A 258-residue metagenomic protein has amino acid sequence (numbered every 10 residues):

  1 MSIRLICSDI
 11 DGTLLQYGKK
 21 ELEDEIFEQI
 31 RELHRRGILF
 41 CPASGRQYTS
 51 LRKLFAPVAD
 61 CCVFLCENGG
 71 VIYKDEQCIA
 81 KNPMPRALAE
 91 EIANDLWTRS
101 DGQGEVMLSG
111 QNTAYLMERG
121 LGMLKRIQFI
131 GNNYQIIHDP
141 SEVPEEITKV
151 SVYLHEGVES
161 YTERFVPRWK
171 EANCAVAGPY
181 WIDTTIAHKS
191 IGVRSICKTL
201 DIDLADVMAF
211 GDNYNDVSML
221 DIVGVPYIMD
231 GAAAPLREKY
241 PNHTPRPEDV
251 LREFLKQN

Functional and structural regions predicted by a protein language model:
M1-L5, E23, I182-N258: Mg2+-dependent phosphoryl-transfer enzymes with acidic/Ser/Thr/Gly-rich catalytic loops
R4-K19, L220: Asp-based phosphoryl-transfer active-site loop
E21-G122: Active-site phosphate-binding/coordination module
G37-C41, D60-C62, T148-V150, A205-V207 (+1 more regions): Short active-site oxyanion
L51-F55, T162, M219, L236: Hydrophobic packing residues within well-ordered alpha-helices of enzyme cores
P57-D60, N68, P167-K170, I222-V223 (+1 more regions): Short, structured coil segments at secondary-structure junctions
C61-E67, N82, R126-Q128, C174-A175 (+2 more regions): Short hydrophobic/aromatic-enriched beta-strand-loop microsegments
R99-F210, Y214-M219, G231: Conserved acidic, metal-coordinating active-site core of Asp-based, Mg2+-dependent phosphoryl-transfer enzymes
